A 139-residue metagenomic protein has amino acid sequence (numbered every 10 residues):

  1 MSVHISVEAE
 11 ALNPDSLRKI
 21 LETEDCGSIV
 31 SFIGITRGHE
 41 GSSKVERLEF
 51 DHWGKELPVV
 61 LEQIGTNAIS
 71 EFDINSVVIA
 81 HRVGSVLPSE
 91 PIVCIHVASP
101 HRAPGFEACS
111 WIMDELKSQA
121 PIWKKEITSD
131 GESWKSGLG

Functional and structural regions predicted by a protein language model:
M1-I92, P100-G139: N-terminal, polar/charged subdomain of small-to-medium soluble alpha/beta proteins
I95: Phosphate/diphosphate ligand-binding glycine-rich loop within oxidoreductases
